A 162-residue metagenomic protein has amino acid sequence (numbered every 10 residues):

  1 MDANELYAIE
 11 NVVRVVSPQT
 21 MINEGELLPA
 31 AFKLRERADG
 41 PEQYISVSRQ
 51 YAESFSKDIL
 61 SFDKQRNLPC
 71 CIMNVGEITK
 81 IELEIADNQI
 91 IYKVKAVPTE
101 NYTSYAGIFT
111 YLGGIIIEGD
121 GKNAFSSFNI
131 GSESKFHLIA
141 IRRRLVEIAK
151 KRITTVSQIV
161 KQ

Functional and structural regions predicted by a protein language model:
M1-Q43: Glycine-rich short-loop/terminal segments
D2-A8, E36-Q43, Y51-Q162: Conserved NAD+-utilizing ADP-ribose enzyme module
